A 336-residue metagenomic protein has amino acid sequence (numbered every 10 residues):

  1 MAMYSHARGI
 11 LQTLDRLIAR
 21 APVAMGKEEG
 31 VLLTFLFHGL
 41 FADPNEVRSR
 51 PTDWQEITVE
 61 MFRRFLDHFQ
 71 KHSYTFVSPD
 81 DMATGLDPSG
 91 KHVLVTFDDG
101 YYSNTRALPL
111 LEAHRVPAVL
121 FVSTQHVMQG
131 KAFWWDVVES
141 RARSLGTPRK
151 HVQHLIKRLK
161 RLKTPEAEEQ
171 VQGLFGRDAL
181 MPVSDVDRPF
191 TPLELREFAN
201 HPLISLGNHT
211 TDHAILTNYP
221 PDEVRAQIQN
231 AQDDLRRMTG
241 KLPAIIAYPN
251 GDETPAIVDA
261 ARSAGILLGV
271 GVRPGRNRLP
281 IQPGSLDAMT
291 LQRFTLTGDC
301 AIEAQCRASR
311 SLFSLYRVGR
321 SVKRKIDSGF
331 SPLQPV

Functional and structural regions predicted by a protein language model:
M1-Q12, A167, Q172-R177: Compositionally biased, low-hydrophobicity segments enriched in charged and small polar residues
A2-T96, Y102-N104, F133, E139 (+2 more regions): C-terminal active-site subregion of NodB/CE4 polysaccharide deacetylases
F35-F41, G90-V93, H114-D252, L291: Metal-dependent polysaccharide deacetylase catalytic core of the NodB/CE4 family, i.e., the active-site-bearing domain
Y101-Y102, D212: Short, glycine/acidic-enriched loop or turn micro-motifs at the edges of active sites
